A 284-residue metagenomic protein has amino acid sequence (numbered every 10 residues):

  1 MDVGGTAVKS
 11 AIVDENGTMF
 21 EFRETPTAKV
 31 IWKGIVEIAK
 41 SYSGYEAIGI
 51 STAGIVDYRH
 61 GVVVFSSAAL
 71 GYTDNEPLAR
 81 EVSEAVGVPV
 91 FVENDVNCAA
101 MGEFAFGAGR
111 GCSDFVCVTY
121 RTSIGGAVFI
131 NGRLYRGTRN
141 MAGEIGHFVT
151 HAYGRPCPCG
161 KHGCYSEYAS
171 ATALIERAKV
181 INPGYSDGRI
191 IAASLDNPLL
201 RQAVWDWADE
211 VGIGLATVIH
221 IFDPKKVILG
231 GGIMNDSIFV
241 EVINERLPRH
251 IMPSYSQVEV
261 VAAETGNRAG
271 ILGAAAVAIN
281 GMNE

Functional and structural regions predicted by a protein language model:
M1-G49, D57-V62, R80-V88, G102-C112 (+1 more regions): ATP-binding/phosphotransfer module of carbohydrate and carboxylate kinases, centering on a glycine-rich
D14, T52, I130-N131: A cytosolic small-molecule/anion-sensing beta-strand core signal
R23-T25, S67, T138: Short hydrophobic alpha-helix segments
P26-A28, G71, A142-E144: A short acidic/small-residue loop/turn micro-motif
V62-N75: A charged helix-plus-loop insertion that forms the helical arch/lid used to bind and gate nucleic-acid substrates
V90-N94: General beta-strand structural signal in soluble alpha/beta enzymes
V96-A100: Active-site-adjacent loop/helix segments that line or gate small-molecule/cofactor pockets in enzymes
R110-Y168: Glycine-rich phosphate-binding loop of actin/hexokinase-like ATP-binding domains
